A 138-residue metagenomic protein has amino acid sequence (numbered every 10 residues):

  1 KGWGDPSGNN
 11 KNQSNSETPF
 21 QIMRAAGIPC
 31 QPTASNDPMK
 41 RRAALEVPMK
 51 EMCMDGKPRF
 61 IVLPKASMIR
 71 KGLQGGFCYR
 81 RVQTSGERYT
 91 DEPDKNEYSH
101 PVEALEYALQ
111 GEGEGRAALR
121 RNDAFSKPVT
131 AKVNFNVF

Functional and structural regions predicted by a protein language model:
K1-D94, G115-L119, A124, P128 (+1 more regions): Mg2+-dependent endonuclease catalytic cores in nucleic-acid-processing enzymes, primarily RNase H-like
K95-A117: Acidic, Mg2+-coordinating catalytic module of metal-dependent nucleases/exonucleases that use a two-metal-ion mechanism
